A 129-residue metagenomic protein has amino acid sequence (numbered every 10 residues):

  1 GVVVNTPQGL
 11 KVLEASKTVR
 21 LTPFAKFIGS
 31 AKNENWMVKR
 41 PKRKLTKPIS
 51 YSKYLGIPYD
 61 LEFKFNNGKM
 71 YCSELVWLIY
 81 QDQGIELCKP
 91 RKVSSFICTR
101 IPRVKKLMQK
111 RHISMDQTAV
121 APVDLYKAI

Functional and structural regions predicted by a protein language model:
G1-K39, I57-M70: Glycine-rich catalytic cores of cysteine/serine-nucleophile enzymes that process amide/ester linkages in cell-envelope
N5, T18, F24, R40-T46 (+1 more regions): Bimodal feature
E34-S94: Active-site nucleophile-His-acid catalytic modules used for acyl/amide transfer and hydrolysis across diverse enzymes
N67-I129: Activation targets extended, charge/polar-rich intrinsically disordered C-terminal tails
